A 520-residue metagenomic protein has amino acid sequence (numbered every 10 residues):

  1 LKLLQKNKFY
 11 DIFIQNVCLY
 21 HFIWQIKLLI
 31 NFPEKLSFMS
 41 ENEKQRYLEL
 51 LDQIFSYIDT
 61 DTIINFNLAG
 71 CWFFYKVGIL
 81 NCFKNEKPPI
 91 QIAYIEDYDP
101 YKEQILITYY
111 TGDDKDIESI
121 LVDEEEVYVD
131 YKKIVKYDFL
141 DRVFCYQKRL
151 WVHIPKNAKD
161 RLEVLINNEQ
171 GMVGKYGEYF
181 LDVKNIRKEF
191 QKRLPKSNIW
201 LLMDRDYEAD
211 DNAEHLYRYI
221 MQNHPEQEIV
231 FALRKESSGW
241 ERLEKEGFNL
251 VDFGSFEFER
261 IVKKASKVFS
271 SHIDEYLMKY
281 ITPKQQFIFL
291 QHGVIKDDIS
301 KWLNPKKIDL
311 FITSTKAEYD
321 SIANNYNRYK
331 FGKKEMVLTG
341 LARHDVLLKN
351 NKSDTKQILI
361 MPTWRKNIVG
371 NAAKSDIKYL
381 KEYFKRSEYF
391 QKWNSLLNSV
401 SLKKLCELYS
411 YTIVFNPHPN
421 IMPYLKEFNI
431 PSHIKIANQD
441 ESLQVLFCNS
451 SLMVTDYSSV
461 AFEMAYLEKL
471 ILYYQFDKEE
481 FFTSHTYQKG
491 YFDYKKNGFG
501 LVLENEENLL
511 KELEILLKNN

Functional and structural regions predicted by a protein language model:
K2-N65: Contiguous mid-protein beta-loop-alpha structural module that forms a pocket-lining wall or clamp of enzyme active
Q15, D210-H224, A342-E427, L501-N505: Conserved catalytic-core segment of nucleotide-activated headgroup transferases in glycan assembly
N67-D114: Surface beta-strand/loop "capping" patches
I107-K263: N-terminal pre-catalytic "stem/leader" segment of glycosyltransferase-like enzymes
E189-K192, K196-L347: Active-site and donor-binding regions of nucleotide-sugar-utilizing enzymes
V251-A265, V414, P419-F462, L467: Donor nucleotide-activated moiety binding/catalytic core segment of transferases that use nucleotide-activated donors
V268-Q291, D440-H485: A donor-sugar binding/catalytic signature common to diverse glycosyltransferases and related nucleotide-sugar
P305, G332-E335, K426-S432, Y457-N520: Catalytic binding pocket for nucleotide-activated donors in carbohydrate/polymer assembly enzymes
